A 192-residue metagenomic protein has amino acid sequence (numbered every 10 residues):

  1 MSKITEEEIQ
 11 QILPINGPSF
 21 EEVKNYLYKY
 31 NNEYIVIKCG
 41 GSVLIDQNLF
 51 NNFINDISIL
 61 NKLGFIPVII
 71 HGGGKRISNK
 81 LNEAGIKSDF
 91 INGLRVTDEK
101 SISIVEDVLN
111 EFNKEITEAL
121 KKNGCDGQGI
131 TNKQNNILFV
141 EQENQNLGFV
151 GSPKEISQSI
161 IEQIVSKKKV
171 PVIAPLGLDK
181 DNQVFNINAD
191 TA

Functional and structural regions predicted by a protein language model:
M1-A192: Nucleotide/pyrophosphate-binding catalytic subdomain
